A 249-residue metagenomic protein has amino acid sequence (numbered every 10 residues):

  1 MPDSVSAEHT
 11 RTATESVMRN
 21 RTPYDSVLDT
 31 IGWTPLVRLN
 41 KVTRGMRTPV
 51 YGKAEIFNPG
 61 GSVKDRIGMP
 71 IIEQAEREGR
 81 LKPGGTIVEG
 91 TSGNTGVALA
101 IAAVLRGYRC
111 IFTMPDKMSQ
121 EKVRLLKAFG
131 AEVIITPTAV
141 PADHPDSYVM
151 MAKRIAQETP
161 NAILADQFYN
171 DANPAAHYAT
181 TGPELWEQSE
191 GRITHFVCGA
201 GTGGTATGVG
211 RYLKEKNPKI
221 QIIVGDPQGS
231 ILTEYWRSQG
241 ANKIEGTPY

Functional and structural regions predicted by a protein language model:
M1-Y249: PLP-dependent amino-acid enzyme catalytic core
